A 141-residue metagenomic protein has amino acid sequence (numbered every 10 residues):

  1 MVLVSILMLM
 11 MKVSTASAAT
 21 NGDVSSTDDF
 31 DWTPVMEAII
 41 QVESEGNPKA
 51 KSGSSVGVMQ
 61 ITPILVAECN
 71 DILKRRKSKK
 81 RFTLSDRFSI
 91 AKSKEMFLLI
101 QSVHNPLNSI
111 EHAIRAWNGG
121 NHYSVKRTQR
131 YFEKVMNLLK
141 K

Functional and structural regions predicted by a protein language model:
M1-A19: Classical Sec-dependent N-terminal signal peptides that target proteins to the secretory pathway
A19-K141: Catalytic glycan-binding domains that act on GlcNAc-containing polysaccharides
